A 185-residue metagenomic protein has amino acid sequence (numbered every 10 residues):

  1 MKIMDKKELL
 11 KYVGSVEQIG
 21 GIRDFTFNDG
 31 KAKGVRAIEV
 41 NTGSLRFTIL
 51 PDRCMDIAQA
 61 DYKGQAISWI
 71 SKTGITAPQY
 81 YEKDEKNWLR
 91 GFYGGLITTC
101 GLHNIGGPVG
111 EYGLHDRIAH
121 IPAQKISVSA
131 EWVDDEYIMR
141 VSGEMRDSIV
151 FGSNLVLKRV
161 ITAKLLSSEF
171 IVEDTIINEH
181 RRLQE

Functional and structural regions predicted by a protein language model:
M1-I171, E179-E185: Surface-exposed acidic/polar loop and edge beta-strand patches at domain peripheries
